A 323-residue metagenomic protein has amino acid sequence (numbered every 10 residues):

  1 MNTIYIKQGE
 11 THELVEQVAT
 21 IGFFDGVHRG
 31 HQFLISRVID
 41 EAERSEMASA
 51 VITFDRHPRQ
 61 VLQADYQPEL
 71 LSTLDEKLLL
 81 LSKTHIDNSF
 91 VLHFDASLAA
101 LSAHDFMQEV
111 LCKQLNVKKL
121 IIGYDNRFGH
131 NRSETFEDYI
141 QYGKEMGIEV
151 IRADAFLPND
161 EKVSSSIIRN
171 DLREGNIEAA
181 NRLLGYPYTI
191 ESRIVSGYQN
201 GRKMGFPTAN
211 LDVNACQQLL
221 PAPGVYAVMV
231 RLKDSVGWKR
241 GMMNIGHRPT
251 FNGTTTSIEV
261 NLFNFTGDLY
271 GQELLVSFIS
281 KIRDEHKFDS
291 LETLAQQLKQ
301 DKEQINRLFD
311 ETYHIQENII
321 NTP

Functional and structural regions predicted by a protein language model:
N2-G9, F90: Short acidic-hydrophobic, aromatic-tinged amphipathic segments that line or gate anion-handling sites
E10-T73: N-terminal catalytic cores of NTP/NDP-binding nucleotidyl/phosphoryl-transfer enzymes
H28, L81, L120, A180 (+2 more regions): Residue-level signal for inorganic ion chemistry
E69-K77, L101-M107: Glycine-rich, highly charged phosphate/nucleotide-binding loops
T73-S89: A glycine-rich helix N-cap at a beta->alpha junction
A100-P207, D289-T293, I319: Classical nucleotidyltransferase
G197-P323: Phosphate/ribose-recognition catalytic cores of enzymes acting on nucleotide-derived substrates
